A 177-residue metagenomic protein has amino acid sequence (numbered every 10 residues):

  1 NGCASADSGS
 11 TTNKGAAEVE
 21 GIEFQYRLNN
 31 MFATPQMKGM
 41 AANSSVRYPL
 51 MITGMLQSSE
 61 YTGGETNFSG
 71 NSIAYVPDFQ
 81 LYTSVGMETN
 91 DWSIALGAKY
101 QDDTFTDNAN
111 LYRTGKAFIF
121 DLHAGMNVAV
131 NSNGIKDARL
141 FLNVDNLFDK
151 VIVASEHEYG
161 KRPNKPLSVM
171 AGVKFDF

Functional and structural regions predicted by a protein language model:
G2-T106: Gram-negative outer-membrane beta-barrel transporters
V19, D78-Y82, A117-D121, E158 (+1 more regions): Transmembrane beta-barrel architecture of outer membranes
F24-L28, T83-M87, L96, L122-M126 (+2 more regions): Residues on the lipid-exposed face of transmembrane beta-strands in outer-membrane beta-barrel proteins
A33, N43-Y48, D103-T106, M126-F177: C-terminal beta-signal and adjacent terminal beta-strands/loops of Gram-negative outer-membrane beta-barrel proteins
N71, T114-K116: Structural motif
D91-S93, A117-D121, D137: Active-site lining segments that contact anionic ligands and/or coordinate catalytic metals
N108-R113: Short, surface-exposed loop/helix-turn segments at secondary-structure junctions that function as lids/hinges flanking
